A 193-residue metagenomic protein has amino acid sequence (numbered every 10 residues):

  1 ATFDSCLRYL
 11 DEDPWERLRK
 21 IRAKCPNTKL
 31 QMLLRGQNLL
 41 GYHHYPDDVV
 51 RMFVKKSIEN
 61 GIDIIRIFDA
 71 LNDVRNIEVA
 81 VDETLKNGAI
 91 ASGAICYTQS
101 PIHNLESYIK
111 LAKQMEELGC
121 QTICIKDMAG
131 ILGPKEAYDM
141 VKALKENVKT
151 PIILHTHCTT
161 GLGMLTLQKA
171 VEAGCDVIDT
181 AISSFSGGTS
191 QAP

Functional and structural regions predicted by a protein language model:
A1, T28-G36, D63-I67, A91-I95 (+3 more regions): Hydrophobic faces of well-ordered beta-strands that scaffold small-molecule active sites in alpha/beta enzyme cores
A1-L18, G36-Y42, I65-N76, Q99-S100 (+2 more regions): Glycine-rich, proline-tolerant flexible connector loops at the mouths of alpha/beta enzymes
R8-L33, A80-C96, A137-L154: Alpha-helix-loop-beta-strand connector modules within alpha/beta enzyme cores
L33-V49, F68-L71, A94-S107, I153-L162: Active-site mouth loops of central-metabolism enzymes
H43-N87, S92: Hydrophobic alpha-helical hairpins/lids featuring a short glycine-rich hinge
E78-A112, L118: Conserved anion-binding
M128-P193: Catalytic alpha/beta core domains of metabolic enzymes, predominantly
